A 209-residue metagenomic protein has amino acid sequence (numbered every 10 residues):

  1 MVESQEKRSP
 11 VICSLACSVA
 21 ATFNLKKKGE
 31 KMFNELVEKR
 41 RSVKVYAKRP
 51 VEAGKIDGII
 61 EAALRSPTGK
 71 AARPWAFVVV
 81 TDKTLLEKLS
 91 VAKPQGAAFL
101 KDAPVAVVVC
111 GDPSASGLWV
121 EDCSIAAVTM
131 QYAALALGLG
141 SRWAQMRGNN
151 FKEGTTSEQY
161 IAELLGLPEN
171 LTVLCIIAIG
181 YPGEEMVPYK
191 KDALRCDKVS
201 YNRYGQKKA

Functional and structural regions predicted by a protein language model:
V2-E6, V11, A16-A21: Acidic, Ala/Val/Gly-enriched low-complexity intrinsically disordered segments
C13, F23-A209: Acidic, surface-exposed loops and disordered segments
